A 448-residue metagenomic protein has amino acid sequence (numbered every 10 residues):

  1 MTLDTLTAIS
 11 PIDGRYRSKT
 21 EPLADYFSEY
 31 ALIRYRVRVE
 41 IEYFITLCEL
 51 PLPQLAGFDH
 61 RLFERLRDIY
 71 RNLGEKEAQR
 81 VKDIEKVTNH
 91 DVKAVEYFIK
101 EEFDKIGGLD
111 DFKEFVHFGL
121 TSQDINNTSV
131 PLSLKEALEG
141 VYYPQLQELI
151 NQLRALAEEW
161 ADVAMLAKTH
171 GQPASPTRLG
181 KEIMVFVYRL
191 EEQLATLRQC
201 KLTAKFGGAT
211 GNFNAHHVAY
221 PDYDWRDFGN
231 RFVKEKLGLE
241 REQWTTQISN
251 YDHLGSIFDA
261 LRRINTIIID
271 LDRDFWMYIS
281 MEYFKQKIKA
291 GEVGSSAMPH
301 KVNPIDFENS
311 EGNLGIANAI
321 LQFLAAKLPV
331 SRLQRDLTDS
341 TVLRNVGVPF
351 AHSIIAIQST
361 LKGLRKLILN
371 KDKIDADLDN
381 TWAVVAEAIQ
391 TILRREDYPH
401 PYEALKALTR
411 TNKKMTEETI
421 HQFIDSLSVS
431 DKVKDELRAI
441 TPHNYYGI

Functional and structural regions predicted by a protein language model:
T2-E29, V39, E64-R71, V293-I448: Catalytic-core signal marking the mid-to-C-terminal active-site face
T2-F213, Y220-F232, G294, F307-N309 (+4 more regions): A helix-coil-helix interface module used to build multimeric assemblies and to scaffold catalytic/cofactor sites
E42-T46, F98, E102, A137 (+15 more regions): Generic, well-ordered alpha-helical scaffold segments in large soluble proteins
K135-Y143, Q147-I150, R154, M184-V187 (+7 more regions): Short amphipathic alpha-helical segments with heptad-repeat character
E159-V163, T196-Q199, T203, G238-Q243 (+5 more regions): Conserved helix-loop functional segments at active or binding sites
Q193, T246-R332: Glycine-rich anion/phosphate-binding loop at the beta-strand->alpha-helix junction
A195, Y223-F228, I279, N313 (+2 more regions): Solvent-exposed interaction patches of small proteins and small membrane subunits
Y223-Q247, Y251: Active-site-adjacent "gating/activation" loops or surface patches in catalytic cores
